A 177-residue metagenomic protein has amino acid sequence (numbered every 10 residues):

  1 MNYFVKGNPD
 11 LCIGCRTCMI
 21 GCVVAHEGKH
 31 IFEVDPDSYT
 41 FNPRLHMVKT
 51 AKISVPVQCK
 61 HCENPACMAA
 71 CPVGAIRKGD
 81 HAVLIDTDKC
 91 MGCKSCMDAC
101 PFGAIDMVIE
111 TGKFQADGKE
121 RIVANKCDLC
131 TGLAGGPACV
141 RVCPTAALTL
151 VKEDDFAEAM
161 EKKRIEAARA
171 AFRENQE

Functional and structural regions predicted by a protein language model:
M1-D10: N-terminal beta-strand motif that seeds the catalytic metal site of vicinal oxygen chelate
N2, G28-A69, D88-K89, K94-E177: Flanking helices and flexible, charged tails adjoining ferredoxin-like Fe-S electron-transfer domains in multi-subunit
F4, C18-M19: Flexible, acidic/Gly-rich N-terminal and inter-domain linker regions that tether and position cofactor-handling modules
G7, I85-D86: Hydrophobic face of beta-strands forming the core of extended beta-sheets/solenoids, especially the left-handed
L11-I13, L133: Residues that cap or initiate secondary-structure elements
I13, M19-V23: N-terminal signal-anchor transmembrane alpha helix
R77-I85, M91-C93: Mid-length scaffold segments of soluble, non-membrane domains
